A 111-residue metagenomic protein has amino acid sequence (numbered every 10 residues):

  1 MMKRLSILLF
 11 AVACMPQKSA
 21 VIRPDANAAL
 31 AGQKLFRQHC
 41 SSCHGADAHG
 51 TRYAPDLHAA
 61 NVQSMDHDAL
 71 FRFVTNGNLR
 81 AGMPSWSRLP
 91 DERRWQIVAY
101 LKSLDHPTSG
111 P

Functional and structural regions predicted by a protein language model:
M1-V12: Sec-dependent bacterial lipoprotein signal peptides
L8, K34-R37, G77: Processing junctions and N-termini across compartments
C14-L35, H106, P111: Electrostatic cytochrome c docking/interface patches
P16, S42-G45, A59, S85: Disulfide-rich extracellular modules and peptides
I22-Q33, G45-T75: Gly/Gly-Pro-rich "capping" loops immediately C-terminal to redox-active cysteine motifs in periplasmic/lumenal
G32-A46, I97-L101: The canonical Cys-X-X-Cys-His
Q38, P55, A81: Glycine-centered loop/turn positions within well-structured domains that cap or flank conserved ligand/cofactor-binding
H58-H106: Extracytoplasmic electron-transfer domains, predominantly the class I c-type cytochrome c fold
